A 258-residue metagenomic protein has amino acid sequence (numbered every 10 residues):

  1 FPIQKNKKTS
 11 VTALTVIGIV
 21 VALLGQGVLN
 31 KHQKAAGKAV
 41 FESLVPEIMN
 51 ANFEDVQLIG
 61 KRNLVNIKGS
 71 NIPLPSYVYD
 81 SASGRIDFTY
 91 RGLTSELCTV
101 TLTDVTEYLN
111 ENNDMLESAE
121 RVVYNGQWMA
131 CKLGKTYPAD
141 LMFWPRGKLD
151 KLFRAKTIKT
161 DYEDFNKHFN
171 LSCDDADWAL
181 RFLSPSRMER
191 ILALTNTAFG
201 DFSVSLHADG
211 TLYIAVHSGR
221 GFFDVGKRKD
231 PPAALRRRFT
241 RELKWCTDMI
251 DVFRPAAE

Functional and structural regions predicted by a protein language model:
P2-V20: Hydrophobic alpha-helical transmembrane segments
T9-S10, L23-I48: Transmembrane-cytosolic junction motif
L14-T15, I19, L23-G27, D224: A generic structural signal for ordered alpha-helices
P46, N50-D55, I59-Y108, N112-E258: Charged, low-complexity intrinsically disordered regions
